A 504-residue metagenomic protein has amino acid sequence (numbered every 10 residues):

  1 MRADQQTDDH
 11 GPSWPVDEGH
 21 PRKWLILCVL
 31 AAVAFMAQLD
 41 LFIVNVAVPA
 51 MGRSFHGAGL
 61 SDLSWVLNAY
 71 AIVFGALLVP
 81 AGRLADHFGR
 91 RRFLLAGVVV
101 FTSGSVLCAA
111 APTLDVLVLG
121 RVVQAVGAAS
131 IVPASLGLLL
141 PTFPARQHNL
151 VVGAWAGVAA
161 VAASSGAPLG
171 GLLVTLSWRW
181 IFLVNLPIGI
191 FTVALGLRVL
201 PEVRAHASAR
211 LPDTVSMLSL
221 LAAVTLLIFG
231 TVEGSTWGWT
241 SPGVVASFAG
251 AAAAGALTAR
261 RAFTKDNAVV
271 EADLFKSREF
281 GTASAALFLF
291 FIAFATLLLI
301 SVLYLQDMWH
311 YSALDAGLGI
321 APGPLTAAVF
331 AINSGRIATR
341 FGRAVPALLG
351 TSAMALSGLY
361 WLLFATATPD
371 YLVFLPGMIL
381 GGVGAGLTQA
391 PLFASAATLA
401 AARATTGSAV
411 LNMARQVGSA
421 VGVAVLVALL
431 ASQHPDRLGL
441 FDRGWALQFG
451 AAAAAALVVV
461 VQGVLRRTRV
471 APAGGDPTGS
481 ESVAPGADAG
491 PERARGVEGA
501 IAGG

Functional and structural regions predicted by a protein language model:
M1-R22, Q462-G504: Intrinsic disorder in cytosolic terminal tails and internal cytosolic loops of multi-pass membrane transporters
R2-R198, N333-S334, F341, A347-A355 (+2 more regions): Transmembrane-helix bundle of Major Facilitator Superfamily
E18, R22, G59, V116-L119 (+8 more regions): Membrane-interfacial loop-to-transmembrane-helix junctions in polytopic alpha-helical membrane proteins
W24-V46, P242-S247, A254, F263-V470: 12-transmembrane solute porter fold
I72, A76, V99, S103-L107 (+16 more regions): Generic alpha-helical transmembrane segments of integral inner-membrane proteins, especially permease/transport modules
A109-V116, L197-V203, T231-W237, A259-F263 (+2 more regions): Transmembrane helix-loop junctions and nearby membrane-interface residues
A162-V174, W178, L227, V302 (+1 more regions): Small-residue (Gly/Pro/Ala) motifs that create kinks and tight helix-helix packing interfaces
V174-A286, A293, Y311-S312, L318-A321 (+4 more regions): Hydrophobic transmembrane-helix bundles of small-molecule transporters
